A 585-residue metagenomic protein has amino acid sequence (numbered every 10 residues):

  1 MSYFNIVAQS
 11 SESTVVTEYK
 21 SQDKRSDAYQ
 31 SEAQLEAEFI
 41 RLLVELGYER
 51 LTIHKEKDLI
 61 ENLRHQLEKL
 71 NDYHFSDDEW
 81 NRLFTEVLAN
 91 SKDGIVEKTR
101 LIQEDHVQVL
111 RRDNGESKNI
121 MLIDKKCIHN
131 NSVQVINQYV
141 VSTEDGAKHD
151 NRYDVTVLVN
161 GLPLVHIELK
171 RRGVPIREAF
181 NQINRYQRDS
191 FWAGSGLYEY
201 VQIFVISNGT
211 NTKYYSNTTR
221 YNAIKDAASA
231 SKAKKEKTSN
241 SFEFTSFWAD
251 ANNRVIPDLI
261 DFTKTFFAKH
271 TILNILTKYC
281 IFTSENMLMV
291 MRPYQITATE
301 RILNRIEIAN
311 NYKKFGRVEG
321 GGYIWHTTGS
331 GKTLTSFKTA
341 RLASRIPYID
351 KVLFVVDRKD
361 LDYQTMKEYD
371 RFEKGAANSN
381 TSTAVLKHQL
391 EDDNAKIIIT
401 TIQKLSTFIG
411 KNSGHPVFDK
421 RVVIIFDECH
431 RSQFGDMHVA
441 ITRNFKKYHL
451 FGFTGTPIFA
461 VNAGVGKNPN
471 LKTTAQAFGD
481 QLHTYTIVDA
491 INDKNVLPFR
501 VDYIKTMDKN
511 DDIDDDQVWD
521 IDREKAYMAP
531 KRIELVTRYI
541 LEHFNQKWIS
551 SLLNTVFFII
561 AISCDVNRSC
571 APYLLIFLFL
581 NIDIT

Functional and structural regions predicted by a protein language model:
S2-K351, D360, Q364-G375, N394-K396 (+3 more regions): ATP-dependent helicase/translocase motor core
W325-H326, D350-R358, N554-I562: Conserved RecA-like ASCE P-loop NTPase motor core of nucleic-acid helicases/translocases
T327-T328, H430-R431, N444-A463: Conserved helicase ATPase motor motifs in RecA-like P-loop NTPase domains
K359, N380-H388, I402-T407, I560-I562: Conserved helicase motor
A384-I398, H415-P416: Conserved motor-coupling elements within RecA-like helicase/translocase cores
I397-F426, R431-A440: Conserved RecA-like ASCE ATPase "motif II neighborhood" in helicase/translocase motors
A463-N554: Interdomain helical connector at the RecA1-RecA2 junction of SF1/SF2 helicase-like NTPases
S563-P572, F577-D583: Conserved helicase motor "Helicase C" RecA-like lobe of SF1/SF2 P-loop NTPases
